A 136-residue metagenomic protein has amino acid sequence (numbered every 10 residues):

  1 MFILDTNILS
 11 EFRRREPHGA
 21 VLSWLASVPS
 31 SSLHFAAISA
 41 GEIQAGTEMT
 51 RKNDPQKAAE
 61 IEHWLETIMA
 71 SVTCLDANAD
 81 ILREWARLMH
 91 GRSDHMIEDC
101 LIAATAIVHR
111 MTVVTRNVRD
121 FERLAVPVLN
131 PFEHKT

Functional and structural regions predicted by a protein language model:
M1, A103, I107-T136: Acidic, PIN/NYN-like endoribonuclease modules and their adjacent C-terminal/linker elements
M1-A36, M49-L65, K135-T136: Short, well-structured N-terminal submotif of metal-dependent ribonuclease cores
D5, E42, D99, N117-D120: Acidic active-site catalytic centers that drive phospho-/nucleotidyl reactions and related ester hydrolyses
L9, A40-I43, L82, F121: A generic structural signal for short hydrophobic patches within well-formed alpha-helices
E11-F12, W24, G46, E84-W85 (+2 more regions): Residues that scaffold the ATP/ADP-binding catalytic core of kinase and kinase-like folds
W24-S27, E66, T73, A103-T105 (+1 more regions): Short secondary-structure boundary/capping segments
H34-A36, L75, V114, L129: Structural detector of well-ordered beta-strand residues that form the stable sheet scaffold of enzyme domains
A45-E48, N53, S71-R116: Active-site neighborhoods of divalent-metal-dependent phosphate/nucleic-acid chemistry enzymes
